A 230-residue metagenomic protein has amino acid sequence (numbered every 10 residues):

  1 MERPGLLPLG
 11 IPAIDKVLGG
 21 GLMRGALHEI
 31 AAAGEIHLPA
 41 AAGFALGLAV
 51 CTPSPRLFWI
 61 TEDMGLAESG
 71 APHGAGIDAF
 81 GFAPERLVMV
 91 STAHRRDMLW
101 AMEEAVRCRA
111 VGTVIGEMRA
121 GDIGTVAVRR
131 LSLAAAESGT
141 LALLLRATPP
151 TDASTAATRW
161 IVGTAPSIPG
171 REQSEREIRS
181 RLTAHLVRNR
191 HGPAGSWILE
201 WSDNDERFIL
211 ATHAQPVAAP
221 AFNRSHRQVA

Functional and structural regions predicted by a protein language model:
M1-W59, G70, G76, F80-E85 (+2 more regions): Detector for small/aliphatic-rich hydrophobic stretches
I14, I30, L87, V114 (+2 more regions): Conserved RecA-like P-loop NTPase ATPase core
G34-H37, M64-L66, R95, A120-G124: Short acidic, S/G/P-rich loop/turn micro-motifs used as interaction or catalytic elements
P55-G112: Conserved inter-motif catalytic segment of the P-loop NTP-binding fold
G81-F82, L133-T140, E177, H191: Arginine/glycine-rich "motif VI" loop of SF2 helicases in the C-terminal RecA-like domain
S91-I168: P-loop NTPase motor core
R171-G192: A conserved mid-domain beta-alpha-beta active-site/ligand-binding segment of alpha/beta enzyme cores
N189-A230: C-terminal regions of RecA-like/P-loop NTPase motor modules
